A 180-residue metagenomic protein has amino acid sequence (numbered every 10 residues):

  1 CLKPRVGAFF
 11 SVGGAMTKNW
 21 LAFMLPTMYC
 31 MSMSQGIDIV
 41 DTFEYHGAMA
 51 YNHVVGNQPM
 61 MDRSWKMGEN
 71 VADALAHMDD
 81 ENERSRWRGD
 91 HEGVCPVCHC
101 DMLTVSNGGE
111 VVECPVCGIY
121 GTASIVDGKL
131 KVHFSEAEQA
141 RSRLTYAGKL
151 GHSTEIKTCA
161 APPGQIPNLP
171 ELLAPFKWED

Functional and structural regions predicted by a protein language model:
C1, C30, C98-C100, C117 (+2 more regions): Generic recognition of cysteine residues
C1-Q35: Helix-loop-strand module that forms the ligand-binding subsite of alpha/beta enzymes
A8, T17, Y29, Y45 (+1 more regions): Intrinsic-disorder/low-complexity, polar/charged segments
F9-F10, S32, E92, V112 (+2 more regions): Generic low-polarity alpha-helical segments
L25-T27, V55-N57, V132: Generic alpha-helical propensity signal that fires on short helical segments and nearby coil/disordered stretches
M33, I37-K129, Q165-N168, L172-E179: Glycine-rich phosphate/pyrophosphate-binding loop and the adjoining helix
S124-D180: Long, charge-rich boundary regions
